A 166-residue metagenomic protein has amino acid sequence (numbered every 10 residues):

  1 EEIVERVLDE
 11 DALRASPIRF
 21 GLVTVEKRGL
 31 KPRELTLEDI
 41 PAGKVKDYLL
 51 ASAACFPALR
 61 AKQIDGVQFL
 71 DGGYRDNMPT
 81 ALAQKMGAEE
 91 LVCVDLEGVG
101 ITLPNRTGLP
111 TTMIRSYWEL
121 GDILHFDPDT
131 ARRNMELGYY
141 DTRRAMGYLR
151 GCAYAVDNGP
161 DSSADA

Functional and structural regions predicted by a protein language model:
E1-A166: Patatin-like phospholipase
